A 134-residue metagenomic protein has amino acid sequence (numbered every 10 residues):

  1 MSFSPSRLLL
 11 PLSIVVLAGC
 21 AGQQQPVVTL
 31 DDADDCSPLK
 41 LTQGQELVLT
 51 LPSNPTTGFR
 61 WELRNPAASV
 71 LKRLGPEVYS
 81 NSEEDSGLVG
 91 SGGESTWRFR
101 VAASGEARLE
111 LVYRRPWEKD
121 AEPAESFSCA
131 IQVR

Functional and structural regions predicted by a protein language model:
M1-L10: Bacterial N-terminal signal peptides that target proteins for export
L17-G19: C-terminal motif of bacterial Sec signal peptides marking the signal peptidase cleavage site
G22-V48, N54, I131: N-terminal edge beta-strand
S37, Q43-V89: Contiguous segments within soluble domain cores/interaction surfaces
V89-T96: Aromatic sugar-binding surface patches on proteins that engage polysaccharides or sugar-phosphate polymers
A102-A107: Glycine-centered tight-turn and secondary-structure capping sites
R114-A121: Short acidic/polar inter-strand loop motif in beta-rich domains
E122, F127-Q132: C-terminal edge beta-strand
